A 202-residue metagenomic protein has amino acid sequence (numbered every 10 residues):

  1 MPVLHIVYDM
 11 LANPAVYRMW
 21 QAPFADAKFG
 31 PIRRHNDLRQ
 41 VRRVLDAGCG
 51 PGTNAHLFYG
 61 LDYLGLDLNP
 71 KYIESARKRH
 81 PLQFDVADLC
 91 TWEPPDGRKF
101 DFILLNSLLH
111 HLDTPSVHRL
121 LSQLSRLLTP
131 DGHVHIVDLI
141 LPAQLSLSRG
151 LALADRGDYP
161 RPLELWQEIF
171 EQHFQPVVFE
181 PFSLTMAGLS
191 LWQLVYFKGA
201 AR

Functional and structural regions predicted by a protein language model:
M1-L45, G50-D96, L112-R119, Q123 (+1 more regions): Class I (Rossmann-like) S-adenosyl-L-methionine-dependent methyltransferase catalytic domain, capturing the SAM-binding
L104: A conserved beta-strand element that flanks and buttresses the S-adenosyl-L-methionine
L108: Hydrophobic adenine-recognition pocket in adenosine-nucleotide-binding enzymes
